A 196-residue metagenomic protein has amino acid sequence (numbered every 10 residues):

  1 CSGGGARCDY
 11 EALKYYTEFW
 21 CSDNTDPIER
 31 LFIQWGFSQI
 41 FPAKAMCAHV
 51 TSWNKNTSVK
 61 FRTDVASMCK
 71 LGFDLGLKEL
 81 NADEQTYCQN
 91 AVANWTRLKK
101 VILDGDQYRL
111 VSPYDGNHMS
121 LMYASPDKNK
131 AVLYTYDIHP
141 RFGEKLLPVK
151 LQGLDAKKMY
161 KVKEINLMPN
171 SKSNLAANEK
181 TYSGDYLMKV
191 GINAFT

Functional and structural regions predicted by a protein language model:
C1-K78: Glycan-recognition surfaces
C1-S2, V50, L77-E79, T135-D137 (+2 more regions): Active-site proximal loops enriched in glycine and acidic residues that flank catalytic Cys/His/Asp and coordinate
C1-Y10, N81-Q85, Y108-N117: A glycine-rich phosphate-binding loop feature that marks nucleotide/adenosyl-phosphate handling sites
A66, L133, V162: Conserved, mostly hydrophobic/aromatic
K70, D74-V111: Aromatic- and carboxylate-lined catalytic core of secreted/periplasmic carbohydrate-active enzymes
S112-A156: Carbohydrate-binding surface patches
H139-T196: C-terminal beta-sandwich/jelly-roll accessory domains of carbohydrate-active enzymes
